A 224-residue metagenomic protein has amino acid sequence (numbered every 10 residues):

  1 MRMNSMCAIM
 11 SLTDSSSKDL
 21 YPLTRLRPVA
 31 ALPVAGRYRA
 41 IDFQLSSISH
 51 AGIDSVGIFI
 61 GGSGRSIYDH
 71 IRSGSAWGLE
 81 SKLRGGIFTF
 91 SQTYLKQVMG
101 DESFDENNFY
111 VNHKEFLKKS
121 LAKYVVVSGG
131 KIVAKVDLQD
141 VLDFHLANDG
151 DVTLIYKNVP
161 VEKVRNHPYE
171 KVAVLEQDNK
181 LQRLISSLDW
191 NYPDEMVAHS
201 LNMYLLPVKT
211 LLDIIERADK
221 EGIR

Functional and structural regions predicted by a protein language model:
R2-G85: N-terminal glycine-rich phosphate-binding loop and ensuing alpha1 helix
L12, G130, V208: Residues immediately flanking
I41, H145, P207: Residue-level signal for inorganic ion chemistry
G52-D54, L121, D149, K180: Short loop/turn motifs at secondary-structure junctions
G62, S128, L206-P207: A conserved hydrophobic position in a structured secondary element of the catalytic/binding core that shapes
G74-A76, E170-Q177: Short, hinge-like loop/turn segments at secondary-structure boundaries
R84-K171, A218: Conserved beta-loop-beta/alpha segment of the NTase-like Rossmann-fold superfamily that binds/positions NTPs
L175-R224: Catalytic-core segments of class I nucleotidyltransferases/pyrophosphorylases that form NMP-activated intermediates
